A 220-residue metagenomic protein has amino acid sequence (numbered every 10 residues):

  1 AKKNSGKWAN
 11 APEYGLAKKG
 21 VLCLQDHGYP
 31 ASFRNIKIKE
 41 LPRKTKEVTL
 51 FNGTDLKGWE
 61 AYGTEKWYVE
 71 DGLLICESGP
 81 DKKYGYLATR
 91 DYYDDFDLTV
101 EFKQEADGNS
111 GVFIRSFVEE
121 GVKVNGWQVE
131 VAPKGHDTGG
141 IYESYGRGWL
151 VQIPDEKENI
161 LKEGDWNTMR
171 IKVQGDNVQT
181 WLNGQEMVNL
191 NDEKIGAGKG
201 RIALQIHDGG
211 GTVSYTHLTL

Functional and structural regions predicted by a protein language model:
A1-L218: Carbohydrate-interacting regions of secretory-pathway proteins
